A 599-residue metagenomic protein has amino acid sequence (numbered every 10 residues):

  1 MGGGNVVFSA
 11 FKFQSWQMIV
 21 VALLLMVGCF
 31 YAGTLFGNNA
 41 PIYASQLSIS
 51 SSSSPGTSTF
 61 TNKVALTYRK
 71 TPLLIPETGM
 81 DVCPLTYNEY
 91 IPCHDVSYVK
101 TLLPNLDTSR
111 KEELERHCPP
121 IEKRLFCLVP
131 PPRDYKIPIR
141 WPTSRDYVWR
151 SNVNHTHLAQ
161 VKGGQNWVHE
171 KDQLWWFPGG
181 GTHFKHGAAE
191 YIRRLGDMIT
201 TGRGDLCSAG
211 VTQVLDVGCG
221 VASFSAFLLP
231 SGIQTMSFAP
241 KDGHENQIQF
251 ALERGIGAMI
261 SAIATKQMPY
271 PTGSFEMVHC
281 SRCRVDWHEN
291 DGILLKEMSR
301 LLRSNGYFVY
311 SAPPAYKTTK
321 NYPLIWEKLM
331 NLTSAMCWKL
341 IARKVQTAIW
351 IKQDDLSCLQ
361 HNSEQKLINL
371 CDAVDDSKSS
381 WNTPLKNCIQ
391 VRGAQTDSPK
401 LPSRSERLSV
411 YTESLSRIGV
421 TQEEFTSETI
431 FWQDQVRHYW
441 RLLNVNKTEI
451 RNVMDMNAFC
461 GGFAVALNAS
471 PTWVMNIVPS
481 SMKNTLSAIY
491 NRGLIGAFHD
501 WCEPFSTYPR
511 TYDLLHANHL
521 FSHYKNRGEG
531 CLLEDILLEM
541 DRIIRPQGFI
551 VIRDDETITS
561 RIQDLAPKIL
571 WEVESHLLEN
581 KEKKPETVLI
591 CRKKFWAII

Functional and structural regions predicted by a protein language model:
G2-A209, T319, M330-N452, F459 (+2 more regions): Intrinsically disordered, low-complexity glycine/charged-rich regulatory or linker segments that flank or connect
S208-G220, F224-A226, M236, K447-L467 (+1 more regions): Conserved class I S-adenosyl-L-methionine
Q234-P240, I260, W473-P479: Conserved SAM-binding motif I beta-strand of class I
G255-A264, G493-C502: Conserved SAM-binding strand-loop segment of SAM-dependent methyltransferases
T265-V278, I293, Y490-R492, C502-H516 (+2 more regions): A short acidic, Gly/Pro-enriched loop at the edge of an enzyme's catalytic core that lines a small-molecule cofactor
P271, N290-N305, R510, R527-Q547 (+1 more regions): A short glycine-rich, Lys/Arg-flanked "PGG" loop and its adjoining helix->strand segment in the class I
S304-P313, P546-D555: Conserved beta-strand signature within the Rossmann-like core of class I S-adenosyl-L-methionine
T319-M336, T557-L570: Short alpha-helix
